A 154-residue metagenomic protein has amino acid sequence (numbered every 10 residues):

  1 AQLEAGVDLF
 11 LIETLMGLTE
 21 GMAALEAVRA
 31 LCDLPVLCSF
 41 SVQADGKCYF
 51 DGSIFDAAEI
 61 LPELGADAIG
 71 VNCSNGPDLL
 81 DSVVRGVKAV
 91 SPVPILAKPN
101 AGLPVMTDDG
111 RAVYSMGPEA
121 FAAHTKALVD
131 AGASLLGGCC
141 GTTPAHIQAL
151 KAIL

Functional and structural regions predicted by a protein language model:
A1-L154: Domain-level signal for soluble alpha/beta catalytic cores
